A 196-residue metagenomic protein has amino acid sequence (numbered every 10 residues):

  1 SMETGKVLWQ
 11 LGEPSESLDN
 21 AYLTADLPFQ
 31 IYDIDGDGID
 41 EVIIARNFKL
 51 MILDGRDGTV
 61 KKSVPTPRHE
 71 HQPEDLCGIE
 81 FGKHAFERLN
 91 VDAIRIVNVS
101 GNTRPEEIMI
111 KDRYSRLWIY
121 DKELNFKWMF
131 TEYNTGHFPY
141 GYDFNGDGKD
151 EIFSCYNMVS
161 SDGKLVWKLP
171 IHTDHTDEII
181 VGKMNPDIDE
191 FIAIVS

Functional and structural regions predicted by a protein language model:
S1-S196: Beta-propeller-forming repeat regions
